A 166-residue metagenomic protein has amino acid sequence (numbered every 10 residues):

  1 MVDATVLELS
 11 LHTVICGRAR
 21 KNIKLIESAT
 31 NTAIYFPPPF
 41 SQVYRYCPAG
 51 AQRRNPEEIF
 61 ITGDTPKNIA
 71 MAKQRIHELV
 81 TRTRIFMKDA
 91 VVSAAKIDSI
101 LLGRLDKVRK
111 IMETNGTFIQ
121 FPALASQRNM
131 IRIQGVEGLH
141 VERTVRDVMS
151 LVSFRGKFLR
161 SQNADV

Functional and structural regions predicted by a protein language model:
M1-V166: Long, polar low-complexity intrinsically disordered regions
